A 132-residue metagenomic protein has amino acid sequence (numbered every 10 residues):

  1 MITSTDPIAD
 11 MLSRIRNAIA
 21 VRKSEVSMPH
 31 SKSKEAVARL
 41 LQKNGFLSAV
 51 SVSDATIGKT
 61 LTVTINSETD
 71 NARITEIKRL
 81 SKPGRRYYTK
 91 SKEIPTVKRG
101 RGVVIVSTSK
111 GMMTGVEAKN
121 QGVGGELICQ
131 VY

Functional and structural regions predicted by a protein language model:
M1-Y132: Core subunits and conserved enzymes of cellular information-processing and envelope-translocation systems across
